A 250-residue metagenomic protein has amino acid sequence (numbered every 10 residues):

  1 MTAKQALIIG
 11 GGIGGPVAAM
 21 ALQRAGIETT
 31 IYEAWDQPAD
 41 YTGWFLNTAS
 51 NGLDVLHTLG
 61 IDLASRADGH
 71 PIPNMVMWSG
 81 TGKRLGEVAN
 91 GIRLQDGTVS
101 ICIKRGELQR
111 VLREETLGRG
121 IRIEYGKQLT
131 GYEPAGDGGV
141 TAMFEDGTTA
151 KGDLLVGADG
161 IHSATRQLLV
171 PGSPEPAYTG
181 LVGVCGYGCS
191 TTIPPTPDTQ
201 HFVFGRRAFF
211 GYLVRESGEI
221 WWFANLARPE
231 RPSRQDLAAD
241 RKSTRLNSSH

Functional and structural regions predicted by a protein language model:
T2-A6, Q23, A49-V170, P174-Y187 (+1 more regions): Conserved N-terminal helical subregion
G10-G12, A34: Glycine-rich Rossmann-fold phosphate-binding loop(s) that bind the pyrophosphate of adenine dinucleotide cofactors
G15-P16: N-terminal Rossmann-fold NAD(P) dinucleotide-binding loop
Q23-T42: Glycine-rich FAD pyrophosphate-binding loop
Q37-V55: Conserved N-terminal glycine-rich FAD pyrophosphate-binding loop of Rossmann-like flavoproteins
W78, D198-P232: Active-site substrate-recognition segment that forms the wall of the catalytic cavity or substrate channel
K242-H250: Conserved small/polar residues in nucleotide/adenosyl-binding loops
